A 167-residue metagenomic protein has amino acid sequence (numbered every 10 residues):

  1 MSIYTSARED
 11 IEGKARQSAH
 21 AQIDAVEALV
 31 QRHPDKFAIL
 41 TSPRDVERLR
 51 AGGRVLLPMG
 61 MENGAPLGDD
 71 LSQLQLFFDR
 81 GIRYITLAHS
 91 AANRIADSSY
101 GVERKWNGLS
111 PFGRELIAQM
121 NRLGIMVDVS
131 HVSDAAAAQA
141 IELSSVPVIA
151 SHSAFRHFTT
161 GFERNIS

Functional and structural regions predicted by a protein language model:
M1-N107, R156, T160-S167: N-terminal hydrophobic targeting/anchoring segments and the immediately downstream early-domain regions of hydrolases
A25-L29, A118-Q119, S151: A generic short-segment signal for beta-strand/edge and adjacent turn/coil regions
E62, D128, H152: Acidic active-site catalytic centers that drive phospho-/nucleotidyl reactions and related ester hydrolyses
D69-D79, G101-I149, F162-S167: Histidine/acidic residue-rich metal-binding segments in metalloenzymes
H89, H131, H152: Histidine-centered active-site/metal-ligand motif
D134-A135, F155-H157: Short, catalytically relevant binding-site loops at active-site mouths
